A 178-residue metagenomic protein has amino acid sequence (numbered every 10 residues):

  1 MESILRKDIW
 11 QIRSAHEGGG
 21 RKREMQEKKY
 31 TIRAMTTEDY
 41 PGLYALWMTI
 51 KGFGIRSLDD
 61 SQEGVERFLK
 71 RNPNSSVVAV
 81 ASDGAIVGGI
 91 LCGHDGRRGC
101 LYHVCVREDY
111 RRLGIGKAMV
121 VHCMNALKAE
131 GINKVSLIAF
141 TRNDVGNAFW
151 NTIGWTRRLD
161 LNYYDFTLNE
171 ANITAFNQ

Functional and structural regions predicted by a protein language model:
I4-R6, W10-I12, H16-E38, E170-Q178: Conserved N-terminal entry element of GNAT/NAT acetyltransferase domains
Y30, A34-H103, H122, A126 (+3 more regions): Acetyl-CoA-dependent GNAT
V80, V104-R111, A139-F140: A short, internal acetyl-CoA/4′-phosphopantetheine-binding micro-motif in the GNAT/acyltransferase core
Y102-C105, G116: Mid-chain, well-packed structural core segment of small domains
R112-N125, T152: Conserved acetyl-CoA-binding loop-helix of GNAT-fold acetyltransferases
L127-A139: Conserved GNAT acetyl-CoA-binding A-motif
L137-G146, D165: Conserved beta-strand-loop-alpha-helix junction that forms the acyl-donor binding cleft
N151-D160: Conserved acetyl-CoA-binding loop of GNAT-fold acetyltransferases
